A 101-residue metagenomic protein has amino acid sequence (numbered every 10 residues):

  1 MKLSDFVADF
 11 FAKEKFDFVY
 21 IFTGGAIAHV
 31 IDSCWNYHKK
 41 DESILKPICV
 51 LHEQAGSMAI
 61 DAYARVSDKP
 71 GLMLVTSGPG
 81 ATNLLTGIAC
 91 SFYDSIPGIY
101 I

Functional and structural regions predicted by a protein language model:
M1-T76, G80: Thiamine diphosphate
L72-I101: Conserved thiamine diphosphate
